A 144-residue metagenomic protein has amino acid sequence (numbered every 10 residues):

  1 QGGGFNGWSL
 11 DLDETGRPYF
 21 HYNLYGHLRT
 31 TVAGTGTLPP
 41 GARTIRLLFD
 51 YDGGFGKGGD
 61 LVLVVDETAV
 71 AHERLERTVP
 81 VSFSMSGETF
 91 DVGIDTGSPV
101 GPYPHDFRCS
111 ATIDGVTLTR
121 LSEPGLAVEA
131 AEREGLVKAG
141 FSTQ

Functional and structural regions predicted by a protein language model:
Q1-Q144: Extracellular glycan-associated modules
